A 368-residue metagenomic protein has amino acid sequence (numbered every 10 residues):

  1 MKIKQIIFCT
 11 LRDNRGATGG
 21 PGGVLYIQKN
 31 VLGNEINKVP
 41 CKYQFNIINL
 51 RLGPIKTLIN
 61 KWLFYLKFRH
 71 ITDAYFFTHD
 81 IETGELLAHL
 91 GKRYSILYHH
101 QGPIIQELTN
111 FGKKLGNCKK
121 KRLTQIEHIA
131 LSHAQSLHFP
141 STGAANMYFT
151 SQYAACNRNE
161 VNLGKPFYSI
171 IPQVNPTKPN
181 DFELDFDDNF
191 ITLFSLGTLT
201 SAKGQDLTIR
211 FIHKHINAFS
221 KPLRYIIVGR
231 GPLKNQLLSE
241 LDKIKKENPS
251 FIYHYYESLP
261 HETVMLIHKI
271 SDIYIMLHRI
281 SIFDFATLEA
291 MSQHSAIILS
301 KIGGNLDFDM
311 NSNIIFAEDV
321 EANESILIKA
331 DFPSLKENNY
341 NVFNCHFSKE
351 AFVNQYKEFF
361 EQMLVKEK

Functional and structural regions predicted by a protein language model:
L66, I104, N117-L137: Membrane-proximal helix-turn-helix segments that form the acceptor-binding/catalytic region of lipid-linked
Y75-F77, L90-T109, L131, L137-H138: Active-site proximal beta-strand in glycosyltransferases
H128-G164, Y356: A short, active-site helix/loop in glycosyltransferases that binds the activated sugar's phosphate group
H138, D185-K203, I209-I212: Conserved donor-binding/catalytic core segment of Leloir-type glycosyltransferases
L238-S258: Nucleotide-activated donor-binding/catalytic signature segment of Leloir-type glycosyltransferases, i.e., the conserved
S258-L259, L266-S271: Short alpha-helical donor nucleotide-sugar binding micro-motif in glycosyltransferases
R279: Aromatic "clamp/platform" in nucleotide-sugar-dependent glycosyltransferases that forms part of the donor/acceptor
A296-L299: Short hydrophobic beta-strand element within catalytic cores of glycosyltransferases and related nucleotide-activated
